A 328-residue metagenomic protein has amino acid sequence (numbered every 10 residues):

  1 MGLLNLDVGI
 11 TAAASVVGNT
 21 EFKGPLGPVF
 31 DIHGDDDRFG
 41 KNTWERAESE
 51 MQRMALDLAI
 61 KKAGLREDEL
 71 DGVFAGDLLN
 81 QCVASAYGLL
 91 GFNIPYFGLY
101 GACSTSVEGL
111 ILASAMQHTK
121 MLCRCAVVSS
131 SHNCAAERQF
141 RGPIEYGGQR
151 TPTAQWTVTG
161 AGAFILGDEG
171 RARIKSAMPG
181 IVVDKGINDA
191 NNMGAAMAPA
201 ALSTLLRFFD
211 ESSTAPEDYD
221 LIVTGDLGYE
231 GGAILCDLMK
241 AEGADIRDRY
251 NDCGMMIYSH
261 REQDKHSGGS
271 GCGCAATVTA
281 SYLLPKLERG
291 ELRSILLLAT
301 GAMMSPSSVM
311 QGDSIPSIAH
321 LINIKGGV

Functional and structural regions predicted by a protein language model:
M1-E45, P143-R207, E211, R247-D264 (+3 more regions): Condensing-enzyme catalytic core mediating Claisen C-C bond formation in acyl metabolism
I10, W44-G101, D218-A233: Conserved beta-ketoacyl condensing-enzyme motif
T11, F74-G76, C125-S131, I295-T300: Short beta-strand segments
E48-G64, L110-L112, A196-E211, V278-L283: Short, well-ordered amphipathic alpha-helical segments that serve as non-catalytic structural scaffolds within diverse
C82-V83, N133-R138, V182-G186, M304-P306: Short, well-ordered, mixed-charge alpha-helical segments that flank or form enzyme active sites
A86-L89, L227-E242, S307-S314: Short glycine/threonine-rich loop-to-helix capping motif typified by GTGT followed within a few residues by an Asp-Pro
L99-V127, L166, S270-E291: Active-site-proximal alpha-helical scaffold in enzymes
S104, T119-C134, Q139-Y146, T151 (+2 more regions): Glycine-rich anion/phosphate-binding loop at the beta-strand->alpha-helix junction
